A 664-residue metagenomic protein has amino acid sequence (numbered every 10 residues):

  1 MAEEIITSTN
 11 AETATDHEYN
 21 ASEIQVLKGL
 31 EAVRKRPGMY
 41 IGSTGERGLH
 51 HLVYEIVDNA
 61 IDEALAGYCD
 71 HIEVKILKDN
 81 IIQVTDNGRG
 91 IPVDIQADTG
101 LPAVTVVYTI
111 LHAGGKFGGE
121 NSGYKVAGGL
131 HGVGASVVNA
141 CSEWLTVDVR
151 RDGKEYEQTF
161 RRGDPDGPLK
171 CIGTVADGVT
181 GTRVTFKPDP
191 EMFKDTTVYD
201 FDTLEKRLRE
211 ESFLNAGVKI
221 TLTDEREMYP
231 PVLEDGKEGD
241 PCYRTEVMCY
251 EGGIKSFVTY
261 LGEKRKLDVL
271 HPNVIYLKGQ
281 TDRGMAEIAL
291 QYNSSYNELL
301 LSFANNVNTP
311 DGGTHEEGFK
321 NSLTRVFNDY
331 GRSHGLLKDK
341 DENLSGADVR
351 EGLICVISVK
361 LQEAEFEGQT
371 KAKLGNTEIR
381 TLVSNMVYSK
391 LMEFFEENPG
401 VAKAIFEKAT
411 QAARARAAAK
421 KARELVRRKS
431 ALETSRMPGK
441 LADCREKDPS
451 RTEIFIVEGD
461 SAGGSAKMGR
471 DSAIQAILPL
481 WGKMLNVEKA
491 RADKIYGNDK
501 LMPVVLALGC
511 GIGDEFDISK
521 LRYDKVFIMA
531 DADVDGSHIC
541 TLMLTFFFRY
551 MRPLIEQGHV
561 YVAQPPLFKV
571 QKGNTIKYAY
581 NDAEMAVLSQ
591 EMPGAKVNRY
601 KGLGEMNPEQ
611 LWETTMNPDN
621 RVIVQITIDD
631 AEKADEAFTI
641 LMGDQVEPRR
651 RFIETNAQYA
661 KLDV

Functional and structural regions predicted by a protein language model:
A2-S22, L30, Y54, D62-A64 (+11 more regions): GHKL-family ATPase ATP-binding module
K35-Y54, K125: Conserved short strand/loop->alpha-helix "switch" segment adjacent to the catalytic nucleotide/phosphoryl-transfer site
Y40-R47, P92-D98, V307-T314, I379 (+1 more regions): Flexible beta-alpha connector loops of hexameric P-loop NTPases
D62-E63, G90-I91, V534-D535: Residues immediately C-terminal
I91-G114: Short conserved segment of the HATPase_c
R414-E433, D448-E453, G464, M468-R470 (+1 more regions): C-terminal interaction appendages of subunits in large macromolecular complexes
